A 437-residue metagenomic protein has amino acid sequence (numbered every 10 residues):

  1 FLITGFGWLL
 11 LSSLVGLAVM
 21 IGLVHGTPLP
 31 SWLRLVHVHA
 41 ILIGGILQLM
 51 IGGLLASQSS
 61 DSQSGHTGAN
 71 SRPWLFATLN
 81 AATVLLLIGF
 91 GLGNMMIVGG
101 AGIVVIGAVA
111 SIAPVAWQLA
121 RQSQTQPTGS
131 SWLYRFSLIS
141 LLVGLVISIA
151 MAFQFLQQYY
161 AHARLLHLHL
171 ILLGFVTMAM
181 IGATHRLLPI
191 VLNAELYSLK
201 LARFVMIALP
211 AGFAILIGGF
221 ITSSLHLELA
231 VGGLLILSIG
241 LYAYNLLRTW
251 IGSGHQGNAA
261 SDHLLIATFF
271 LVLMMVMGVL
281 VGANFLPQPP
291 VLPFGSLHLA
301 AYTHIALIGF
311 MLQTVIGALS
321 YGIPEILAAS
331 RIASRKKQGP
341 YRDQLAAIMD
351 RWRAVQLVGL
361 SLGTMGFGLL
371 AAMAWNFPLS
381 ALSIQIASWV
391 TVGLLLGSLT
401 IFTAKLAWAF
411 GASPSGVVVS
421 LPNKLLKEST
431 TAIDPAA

Functional and structural regions predicted by a protein language model:
F1-A437: Hydrophobic alpha-helical transmembrane segments of multi-pass integral membrane proteins
